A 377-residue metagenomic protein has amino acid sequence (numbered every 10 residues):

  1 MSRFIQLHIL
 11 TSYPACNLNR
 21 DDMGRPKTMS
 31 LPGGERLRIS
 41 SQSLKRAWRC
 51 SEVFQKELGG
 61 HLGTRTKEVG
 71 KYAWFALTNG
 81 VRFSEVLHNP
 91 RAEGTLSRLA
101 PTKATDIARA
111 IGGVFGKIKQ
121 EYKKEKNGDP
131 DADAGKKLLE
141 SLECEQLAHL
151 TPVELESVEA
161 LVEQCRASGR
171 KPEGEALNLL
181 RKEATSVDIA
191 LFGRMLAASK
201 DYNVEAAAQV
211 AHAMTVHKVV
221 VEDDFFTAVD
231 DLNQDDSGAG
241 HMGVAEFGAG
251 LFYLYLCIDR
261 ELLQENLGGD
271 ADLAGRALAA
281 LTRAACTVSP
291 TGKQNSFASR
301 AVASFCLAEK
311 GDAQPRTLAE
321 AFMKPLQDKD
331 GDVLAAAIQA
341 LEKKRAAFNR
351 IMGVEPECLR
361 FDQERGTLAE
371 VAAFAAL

Functional and structural regions predicted by a protein language model:
M1-R38, Q42-L377: Basic polyanion-binding and macromolecular-assembly surfaces
